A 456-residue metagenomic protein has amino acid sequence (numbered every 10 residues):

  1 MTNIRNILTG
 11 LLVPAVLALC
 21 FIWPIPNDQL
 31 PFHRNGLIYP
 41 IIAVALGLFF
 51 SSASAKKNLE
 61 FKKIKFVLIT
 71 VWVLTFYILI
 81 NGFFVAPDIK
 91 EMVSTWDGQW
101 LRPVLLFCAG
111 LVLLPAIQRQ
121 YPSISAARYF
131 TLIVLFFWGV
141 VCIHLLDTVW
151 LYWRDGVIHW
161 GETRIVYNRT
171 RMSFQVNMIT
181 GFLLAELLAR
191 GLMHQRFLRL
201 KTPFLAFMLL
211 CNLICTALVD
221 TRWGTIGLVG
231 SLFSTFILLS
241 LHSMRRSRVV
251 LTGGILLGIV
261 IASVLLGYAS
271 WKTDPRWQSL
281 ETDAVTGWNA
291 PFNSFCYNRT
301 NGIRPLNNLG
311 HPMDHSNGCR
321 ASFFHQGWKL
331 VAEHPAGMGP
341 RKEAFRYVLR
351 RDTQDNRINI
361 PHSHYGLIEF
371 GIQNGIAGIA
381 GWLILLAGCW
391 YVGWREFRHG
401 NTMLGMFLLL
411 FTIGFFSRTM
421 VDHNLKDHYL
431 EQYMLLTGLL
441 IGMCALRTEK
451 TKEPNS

Functional and structural regions predicted by a protein language model:
M1-F83, E91, Q120-T131, A189-P203 (+2 more regions): Transmembrane signal-anchor hairpin modules in multi-pass inner-membrane enzymes, especially those that act on
N35-L46, D97-V112, D147, L151 (+5 more regions): Hydrophobic core segments of transmembrane alpha-helices in multi-pass, intramembrane catalytic enzymes
I41, L68-I78, I89-A116, R128-F137 (+2 more regions): Aromatic-anchored transmembrane helix interface
A43-L46, L228, L232-F233, L385-G388 (+1 more regions): Transmembrane alpha-helices of multi-pass inner-membrane enzymes
I124-V157, Y167-H242, L265-A269, V392 (+1 more regions): Alpha-helical transmembrane segments of multi-pass inner-membrane proteins
T131, L135, L241, L349 (+2 more regions): Hydrophobic transmembrane alpha-helices and their immediate junctions
L218, L241-H311, H325-L330: A membrane-periplasm/extracellular boundary helix in multi-pass inner-membrane enzymes that assemble envelope glycans
G310-N374: Long extracytoplasmic/lumenal interhelical loops at the membrane interface of multi-pass membrane proteins
